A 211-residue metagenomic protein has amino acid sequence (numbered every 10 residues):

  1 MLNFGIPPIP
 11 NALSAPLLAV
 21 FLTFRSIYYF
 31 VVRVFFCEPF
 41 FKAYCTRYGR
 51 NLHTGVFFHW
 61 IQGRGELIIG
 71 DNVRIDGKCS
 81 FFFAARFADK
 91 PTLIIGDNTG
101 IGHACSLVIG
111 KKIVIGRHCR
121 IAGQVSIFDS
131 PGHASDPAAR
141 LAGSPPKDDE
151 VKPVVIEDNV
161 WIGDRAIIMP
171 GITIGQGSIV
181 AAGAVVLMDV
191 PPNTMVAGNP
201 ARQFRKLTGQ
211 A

Functional and structural regions predicted by a protein language model:
M1-D129, E157-D158, Q176, P192 (+1 more regions): Domain-scale signature associated with acetyltransferase and cell-envelope carbohydrate enzymes
R117-A211: Glycine-rich hexapeptide-repeat left-handed beta-helix
